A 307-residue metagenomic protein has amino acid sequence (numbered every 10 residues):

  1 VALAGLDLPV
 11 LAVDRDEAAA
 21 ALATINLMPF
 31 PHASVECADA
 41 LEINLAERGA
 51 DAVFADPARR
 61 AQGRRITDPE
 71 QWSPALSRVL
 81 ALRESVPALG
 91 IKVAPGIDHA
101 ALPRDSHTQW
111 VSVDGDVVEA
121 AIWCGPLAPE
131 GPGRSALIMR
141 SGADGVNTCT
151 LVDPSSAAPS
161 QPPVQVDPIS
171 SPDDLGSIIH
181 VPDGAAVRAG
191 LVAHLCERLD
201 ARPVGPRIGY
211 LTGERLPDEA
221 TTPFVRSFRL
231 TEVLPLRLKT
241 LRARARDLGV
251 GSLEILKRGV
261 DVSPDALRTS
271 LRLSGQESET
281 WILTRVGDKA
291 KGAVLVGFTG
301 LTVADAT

Functional and structural regions predicted by a protein language model:
V1-T307: SAM-dependent transferase fold signal centered on methyltransferase-like domains, encompassing both Class I
